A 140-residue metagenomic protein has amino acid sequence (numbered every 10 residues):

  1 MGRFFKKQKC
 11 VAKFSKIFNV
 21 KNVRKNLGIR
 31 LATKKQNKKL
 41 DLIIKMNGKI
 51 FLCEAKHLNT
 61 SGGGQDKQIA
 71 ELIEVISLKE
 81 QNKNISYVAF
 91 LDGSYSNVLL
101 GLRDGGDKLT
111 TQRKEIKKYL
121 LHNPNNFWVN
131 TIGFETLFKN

Functional and structural regions predicted by a protein language model:
M1-I29: Acidic-basic catalytic patches of nuclease active cores, encompassing PD-(D/E)XK and other metal-cofactor nuclease
F18-N19, T33, Q65, E80: Acidic interaction surfaces
K21-N22, F51, L58: Generic signal for short, ordered secondary-structure residues within or immediately flanking folded domains
I29-L31, K39-D41, I76-L78: Generic recognition of flexible, low-complexity loop/linker segments
K35-L52: Active-site beta-strand-loop-beta-strand hairpin of nuclease catalytic cores that positions key catalytic residues
H57-D104: Catalytic cores of nucleic-acid endonucleases
V88-N140: Domain-level recognition of nuclease-like catalytic cores that cleave nucleotide substrates
